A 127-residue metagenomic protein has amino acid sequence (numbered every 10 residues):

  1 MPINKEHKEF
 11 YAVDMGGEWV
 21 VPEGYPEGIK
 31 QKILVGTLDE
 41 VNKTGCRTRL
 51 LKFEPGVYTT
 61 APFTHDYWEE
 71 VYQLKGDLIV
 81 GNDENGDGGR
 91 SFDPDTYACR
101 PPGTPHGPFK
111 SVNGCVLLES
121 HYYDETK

Functional and structural regions predicted by a protein language model:
M1-G45: A short, N-terminal "cap"/entry segment at the start of jelly-roll beta-barrel domains of the cupin/DSBH fold
K30-T60, A98-P101: Generic detector of solvent-exposed, compositionally biased contiguous segments
N42-K43, T59-H65, N82, G89-R90 (+1 more regions): Short histidine-centered beta-strand/loop micro-motifs that create catalytic or ligand/metal-coordination sites
P55-T59, T64-E84: Glycine- and acidic-residue-biased ligand/ion/polar-headgroup-sensing regions
N82-G103: Short acidic-glycine-tyrosine-enriched beta hairpin
S91, P102-T126: Ligand-binding loop in jelly-roll beta-barrel domains
